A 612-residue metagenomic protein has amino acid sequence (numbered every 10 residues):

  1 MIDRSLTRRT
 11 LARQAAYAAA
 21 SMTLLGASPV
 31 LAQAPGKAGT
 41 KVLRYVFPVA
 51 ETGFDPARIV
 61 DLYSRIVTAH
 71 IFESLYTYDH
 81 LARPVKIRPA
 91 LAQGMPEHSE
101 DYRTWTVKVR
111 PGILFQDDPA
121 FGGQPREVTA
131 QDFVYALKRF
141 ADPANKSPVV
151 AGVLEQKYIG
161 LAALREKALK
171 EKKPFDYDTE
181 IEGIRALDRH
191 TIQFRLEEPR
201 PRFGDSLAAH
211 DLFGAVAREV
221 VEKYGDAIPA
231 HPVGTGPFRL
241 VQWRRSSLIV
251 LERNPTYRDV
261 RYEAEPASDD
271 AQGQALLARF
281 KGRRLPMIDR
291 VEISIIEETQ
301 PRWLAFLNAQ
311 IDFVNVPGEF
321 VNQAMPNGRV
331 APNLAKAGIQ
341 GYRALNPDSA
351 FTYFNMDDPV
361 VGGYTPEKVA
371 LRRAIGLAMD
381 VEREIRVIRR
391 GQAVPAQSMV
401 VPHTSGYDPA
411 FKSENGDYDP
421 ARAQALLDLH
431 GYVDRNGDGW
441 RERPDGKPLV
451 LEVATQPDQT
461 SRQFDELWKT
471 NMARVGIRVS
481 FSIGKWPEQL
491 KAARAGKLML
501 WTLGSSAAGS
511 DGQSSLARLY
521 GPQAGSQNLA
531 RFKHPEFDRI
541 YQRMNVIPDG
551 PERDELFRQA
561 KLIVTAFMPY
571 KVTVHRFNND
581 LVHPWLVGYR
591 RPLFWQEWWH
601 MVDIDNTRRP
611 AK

Functional and structural regions predicted by a protein language model:
M1-L25, L31, S294: N-terminal secretory signal peptides
D3-T7, Q33-K37, H80-L81, P96 (+12 more regions): Extracytoplasmic/periplasmic ligand-capture domains
P35-P48: Short N-terminal segments immediately surrounding and downstream of signal-peptide cleavage
V46-E100, V233: N-terminal lobe/hinge region of extracytoplasmic solute-binding protein
G160-K173: Surface-exposed intrinsically disordered loops and tails
F213-A217: Aromatic-residue-lined binding/catalytic grooves and analogous aromatic/hydrophobic interfacial grooves in multimeric
T573: Active-site-proximal polar cores
